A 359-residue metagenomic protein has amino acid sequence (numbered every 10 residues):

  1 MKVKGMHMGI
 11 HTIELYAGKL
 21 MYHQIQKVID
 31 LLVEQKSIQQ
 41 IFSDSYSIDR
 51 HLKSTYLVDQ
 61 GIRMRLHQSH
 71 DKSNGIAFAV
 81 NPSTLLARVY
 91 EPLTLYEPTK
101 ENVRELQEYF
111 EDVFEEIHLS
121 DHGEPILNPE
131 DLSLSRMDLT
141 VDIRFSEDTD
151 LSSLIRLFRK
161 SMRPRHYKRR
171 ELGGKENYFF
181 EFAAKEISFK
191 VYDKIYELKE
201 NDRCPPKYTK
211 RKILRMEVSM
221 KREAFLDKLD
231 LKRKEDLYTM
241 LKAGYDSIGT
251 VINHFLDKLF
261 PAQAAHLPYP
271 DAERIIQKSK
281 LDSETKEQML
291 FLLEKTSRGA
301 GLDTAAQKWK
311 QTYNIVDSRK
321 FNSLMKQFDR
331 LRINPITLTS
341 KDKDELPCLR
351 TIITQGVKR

Functional and structural regions predicted by a protein language model:
M1-Q307, T312, L331-R359: Structured, helix-rich domain cores that form ligand/interaction pockets
S318-F321: Helix-turn-helix DNA-binding segment
K326-R330: Residue-level detection of the helix-turn-helix DNA-binding "recognition helix"
